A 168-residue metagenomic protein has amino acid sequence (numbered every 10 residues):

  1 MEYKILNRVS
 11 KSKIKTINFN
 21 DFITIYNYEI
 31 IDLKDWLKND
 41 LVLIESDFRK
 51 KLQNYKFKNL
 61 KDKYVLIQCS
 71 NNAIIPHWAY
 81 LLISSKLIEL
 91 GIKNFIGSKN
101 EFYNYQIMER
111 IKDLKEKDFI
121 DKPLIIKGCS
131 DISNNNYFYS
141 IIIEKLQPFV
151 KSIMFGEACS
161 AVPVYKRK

Functional and structural regions predicted by a protein language model:
M1-I74, F149-S152, G156-E157, V164-K168: N-terminal, charge-rich interaction modules
E2-R8, N104, E109, D113-K115 (+3 more regions): Asparagine-biased alpha-helical interface segments
L52-Q53, N94, K112, Y137-F138 (+1 more regions): A domain-level signal for the structural core that forms small-molecule/cofactor-binding pockets and catalytic centers
K63-L66, I92-N94, D121-I125, K151-I153: Hydrophobic beta-strand segments of well-ordered beta-sheets in folded domains
S70-H77, C129-N136, S160-A161: Gly/Ser/Thr-rich loops at beta-strand to alpha-helix junctions that form or flank small-molecule/cofactor-binding
A79-D118, A158-S160: Long, charge-dense
L82-I88, Y139-Q147: Short, non-transmembrane amphipathic alpha-helical segments
E116-S140: Extended, charge-rich low-complexity interaction segments
